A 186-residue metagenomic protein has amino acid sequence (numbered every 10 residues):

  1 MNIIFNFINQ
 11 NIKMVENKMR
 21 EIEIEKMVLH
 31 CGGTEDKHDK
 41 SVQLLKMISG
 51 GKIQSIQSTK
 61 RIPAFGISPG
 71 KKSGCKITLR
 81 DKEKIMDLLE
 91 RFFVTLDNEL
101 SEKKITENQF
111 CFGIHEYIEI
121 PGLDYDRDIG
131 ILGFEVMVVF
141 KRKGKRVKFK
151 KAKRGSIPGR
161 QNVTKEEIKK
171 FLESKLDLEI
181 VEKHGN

Functional and structural regions predicted by a protein language model:
I4-N186: Ribosome-associated RNA-binding proteins
